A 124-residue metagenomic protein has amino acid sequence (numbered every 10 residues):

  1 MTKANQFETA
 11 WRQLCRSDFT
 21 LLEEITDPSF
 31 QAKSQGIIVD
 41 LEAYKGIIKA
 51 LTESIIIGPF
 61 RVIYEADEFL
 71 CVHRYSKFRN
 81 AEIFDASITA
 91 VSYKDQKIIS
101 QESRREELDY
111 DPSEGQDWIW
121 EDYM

Functional and structural regions predicted by a protein language model:
M1-M124: C-terminal and inter-domain tail/linker signature
